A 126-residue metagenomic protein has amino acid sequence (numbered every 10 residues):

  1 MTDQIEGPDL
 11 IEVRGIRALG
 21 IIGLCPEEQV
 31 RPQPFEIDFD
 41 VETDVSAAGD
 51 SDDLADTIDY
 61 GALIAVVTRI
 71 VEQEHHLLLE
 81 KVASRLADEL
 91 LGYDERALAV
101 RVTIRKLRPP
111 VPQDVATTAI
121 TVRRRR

Functional and structural regions predicted by a protein language model:
M1-R126: N-terminal, polar/charged subdomain of small-to-medium soluble alpha/beta proteins
